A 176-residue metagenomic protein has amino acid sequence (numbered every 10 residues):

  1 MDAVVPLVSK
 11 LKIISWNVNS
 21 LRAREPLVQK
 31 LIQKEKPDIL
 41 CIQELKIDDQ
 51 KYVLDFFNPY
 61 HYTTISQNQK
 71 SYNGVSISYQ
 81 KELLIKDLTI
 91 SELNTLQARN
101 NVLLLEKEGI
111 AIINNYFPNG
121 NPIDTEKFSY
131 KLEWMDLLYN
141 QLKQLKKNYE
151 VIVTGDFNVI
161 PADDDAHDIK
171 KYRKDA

Functional and structural regions predicted by a protein language model:
M1-F56, H61, Y72-V75: N-terminal, active-site-proximal structural segment of metallo-dependent hydrolase catalytic domains
K10-N19, G109-D124, T154: Active-site-proximal beta-strand elements of phosphoester/diester hydrolases
S20-R24, Q97, Y130-L138: Soluble or luminal CAZymes and related metallo-dependent hydrolases
R22, D49-K51, G74, G120-D124 (+1 more regions): Short catalytic/ligand-binding loop motif for oxyanion handling, primarily in non-cytosolic enzymes, centered on
K30-Q33, N101-E108, L137-Y149: Short amphipathic alpha-helices and their capping/turn segments at secondary-structure boundaries
K46, Y52-P122: Structured beta-strand-rich core segments of catalytic domains in phosphoester-bond hydrolases
Y60, W134-A176: Metal-dependent phosphoesterases centered on the DNase I-like endonuclease/exonuclease/phosphatase
I90-L93, P118-M135, K170-D175: Surface-exposed cleft-lining segments at the edges of enzyme active sites
